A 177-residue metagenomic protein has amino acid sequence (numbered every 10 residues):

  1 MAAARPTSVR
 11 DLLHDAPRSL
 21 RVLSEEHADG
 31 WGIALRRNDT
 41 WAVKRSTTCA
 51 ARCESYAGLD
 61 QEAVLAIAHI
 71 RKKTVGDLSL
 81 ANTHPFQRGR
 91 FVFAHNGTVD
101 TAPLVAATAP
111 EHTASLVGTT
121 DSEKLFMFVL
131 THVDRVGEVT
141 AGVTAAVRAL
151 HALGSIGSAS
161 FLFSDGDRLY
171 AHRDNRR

Functional and structural regions predicted by a protein language model:
M1-T48: Extreme N-terminus nucleophile/cap motif
A2-A4, R36-A68, L125, V129: Short, compositionally biased leader-like segments
H27-G30, R37, Q61-A63, S79 (+1 more regions): Short, basic and Ser/Thr-rich N-terminal targeting/leader segments
I33, G97, L125: Residue-level signal for inorganic ion chemistry
N38-S46, H95, T101-T113: Cytosolic regulatory regions built on CNB/CRP/Popeye-like sensor folds
S46-A57, A68-G89, A107-E111: Short acidic (Asp/Glu) patches
T83-V99, R148-R177: Conserved catalytic micro-motifs used in adenylation/nucleotidyl-transfer and phosphoryl/amide- and methyl-transfer
D100-D165: Short histidine
